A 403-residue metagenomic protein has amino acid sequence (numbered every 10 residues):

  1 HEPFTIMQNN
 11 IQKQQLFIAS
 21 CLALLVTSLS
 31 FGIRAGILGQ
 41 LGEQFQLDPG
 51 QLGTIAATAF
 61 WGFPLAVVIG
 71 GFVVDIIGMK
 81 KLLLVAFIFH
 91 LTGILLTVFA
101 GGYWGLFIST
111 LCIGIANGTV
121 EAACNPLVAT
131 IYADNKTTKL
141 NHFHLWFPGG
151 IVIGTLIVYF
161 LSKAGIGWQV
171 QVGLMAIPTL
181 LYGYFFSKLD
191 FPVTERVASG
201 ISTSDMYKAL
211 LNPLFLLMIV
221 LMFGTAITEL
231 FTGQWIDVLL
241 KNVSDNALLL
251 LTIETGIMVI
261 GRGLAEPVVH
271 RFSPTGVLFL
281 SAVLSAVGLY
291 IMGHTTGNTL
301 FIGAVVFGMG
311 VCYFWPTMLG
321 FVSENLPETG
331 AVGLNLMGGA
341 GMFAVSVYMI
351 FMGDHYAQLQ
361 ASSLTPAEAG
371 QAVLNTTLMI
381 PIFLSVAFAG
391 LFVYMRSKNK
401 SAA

Functional and structural regions predicted by a protein language model:
Q15-L47, N125, T232-D237, Y348-M352: Extracytoplasmic
R34-A35, L211-V259, M349-G353: Extracytoplasmic gate region of multi-pass secondary transporters
Q46, G78, F99-W104, A133 (+1 more regions): Helix-breaking motifs and short loop linkers at transmembrane-helix boundaries and internal kinks in secondary membrane
A57-G71, T252-L264: Central cavity-lining transmembrane alpha-helices of secondary-active solute carriers, predominantly the Major
L65-W104: Conserved MFS/SLC helix-loop-helix module at the cytosolic interface between two early adjacent transmembrane helices
S109-L145: Cytoplasmic helix-loop-helix junction between adjacent transmembrane helices in 12-TM secondary transporters
N135, K139-T194: Helix-loop-helix hairpin linking two adjacent transmembrane segments in secondary transporters
Q169-S187, Q371-V393: Symmetry-related core transmembrane helices of the 12-TM Major Facilitator Superfamily/SLC fold
